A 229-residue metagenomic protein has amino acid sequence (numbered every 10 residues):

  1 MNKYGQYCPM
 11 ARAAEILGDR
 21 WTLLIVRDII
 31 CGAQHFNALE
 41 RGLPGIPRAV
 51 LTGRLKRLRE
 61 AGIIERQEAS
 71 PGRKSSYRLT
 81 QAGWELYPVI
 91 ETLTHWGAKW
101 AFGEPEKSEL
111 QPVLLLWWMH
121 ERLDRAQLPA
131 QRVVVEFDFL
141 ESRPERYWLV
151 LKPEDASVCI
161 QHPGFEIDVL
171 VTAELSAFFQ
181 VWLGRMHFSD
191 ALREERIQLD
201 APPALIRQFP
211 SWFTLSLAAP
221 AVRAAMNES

Functional and structural regions predicted by a protein language model:
M1-Q6: N-terminal intrinsically disordered/low-complexity leader segments
C8-A49: N-terminal helix-turn-helix DNA-binding core of bacterial DNA-binding proteins
G18, S70-T92: Basic, amphipathic "hinge/linker" alpha-helix immediately C-terminal to the N-terminal HTH DNA-binding motif
L51-A61: Basic amphipathic alpha-helical segments that dock to polyanions
A82-A156, P203-S229: Acidic, aliphatic-rich amphipathic alpha-helical segments
G164-S229: C-terminal interaction segments
